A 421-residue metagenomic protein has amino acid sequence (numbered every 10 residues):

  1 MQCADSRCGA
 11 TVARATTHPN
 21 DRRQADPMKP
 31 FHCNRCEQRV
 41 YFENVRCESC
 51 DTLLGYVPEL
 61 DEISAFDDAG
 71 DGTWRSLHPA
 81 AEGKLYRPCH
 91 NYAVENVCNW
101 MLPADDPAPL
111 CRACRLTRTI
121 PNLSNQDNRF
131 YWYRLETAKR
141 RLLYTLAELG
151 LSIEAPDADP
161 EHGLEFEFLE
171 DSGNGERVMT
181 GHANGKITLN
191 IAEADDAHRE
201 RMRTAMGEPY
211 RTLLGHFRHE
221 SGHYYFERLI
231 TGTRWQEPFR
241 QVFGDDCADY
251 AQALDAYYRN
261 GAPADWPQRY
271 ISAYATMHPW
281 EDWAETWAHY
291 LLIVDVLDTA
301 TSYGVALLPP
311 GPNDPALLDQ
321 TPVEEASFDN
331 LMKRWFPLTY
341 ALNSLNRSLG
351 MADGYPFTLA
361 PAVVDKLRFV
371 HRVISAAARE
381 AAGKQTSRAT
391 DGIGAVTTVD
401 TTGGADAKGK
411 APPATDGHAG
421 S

Functional and structural regions predicted by a protein language model:
P30, N44, G83-Y86, Y92-E95 (+1 more regions): Residues immediately within or flanking Cys/His clusters that coordinate Zn2+ in small zinc-binding modules
C33-C36, C47-C50, C89, C111-C114: Short cysteine-rich clusters marking metal-coordination/redox-active sites
E37-V40, L54, A93-N96, L102 (+1 more regions): Cys/His-rich microdomains that often coordinate metals
Q38, A275-I393, V399, K410-S421: Pan-zinc metallopeptidase signature
Q126, F130-D196: Auxiliary, metal-adjacent structural segments of Zn-dependent hydrolase domains
A197-F217: Short pre-active-site segment immediately N-terminal to the catalytic Zn-binding motif
R211-T231: Active-site recognition of the HExxH zinc-binding catalytic motif
F226-E281, W287-D295: Post-HExxH zinc-binding segment in Zn-dependent metallohydrolases
